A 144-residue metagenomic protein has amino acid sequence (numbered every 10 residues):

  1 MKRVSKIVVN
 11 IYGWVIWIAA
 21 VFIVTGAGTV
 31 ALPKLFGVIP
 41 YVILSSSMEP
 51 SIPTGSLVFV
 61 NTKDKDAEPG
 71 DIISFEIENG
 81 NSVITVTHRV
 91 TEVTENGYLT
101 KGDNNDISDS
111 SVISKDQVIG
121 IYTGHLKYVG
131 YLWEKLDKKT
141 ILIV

Functional and structural regions predicted by a protein language model:
M1-K65, K127-V144: Protein maturation boundaries and topogenic segments
I43, D71-I72, V86-E92: Short beta-strand-centered aromatic/proline hotspots
E49, N81, I107-S108: Short beta-strands and strand-coil junctions in structured, solvent-facing domains, enriched
L57, N79, I84-V86: Soluble mature domains adjacent to a membrane tether on cell-surface and organelle-surface proteins
K65-N81: Short coil-to-beta transition motif at edge beta-strands of beta-rich domains
T87, T91-E134: Extended, hydrophilic extramembrane loops/domains of integral membrane proteins
